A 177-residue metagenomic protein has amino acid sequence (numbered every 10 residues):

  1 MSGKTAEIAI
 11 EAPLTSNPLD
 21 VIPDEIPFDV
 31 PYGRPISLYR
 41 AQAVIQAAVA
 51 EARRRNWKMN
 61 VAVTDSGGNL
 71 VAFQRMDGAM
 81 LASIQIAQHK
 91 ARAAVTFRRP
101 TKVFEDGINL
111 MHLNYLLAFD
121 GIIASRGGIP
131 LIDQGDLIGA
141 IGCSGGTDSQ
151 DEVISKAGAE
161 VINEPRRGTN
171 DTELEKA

Functional and structural regions predicted by a protein language model:
S2-A177: Flexible, solvent-exposed loop/hinge segments and secondary-structure transition points
